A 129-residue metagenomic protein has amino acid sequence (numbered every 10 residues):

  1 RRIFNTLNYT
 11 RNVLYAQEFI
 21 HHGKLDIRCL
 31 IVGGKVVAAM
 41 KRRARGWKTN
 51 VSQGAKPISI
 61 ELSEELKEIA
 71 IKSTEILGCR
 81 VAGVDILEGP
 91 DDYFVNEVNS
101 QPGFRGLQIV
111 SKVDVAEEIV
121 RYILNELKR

Functional and structural regions predicted by a protein language model:
R1-K24, E64-E68, E126-R129: Active-site nucleotide/adenylate-binding loops and adjacent lid/helix of ATP-dependent enzymes
T6-L7, N12, H21, V32-G46: Catalytic core of tubulin tyrosine ligase-like
Y15, V37-A38, A82, F94-N96: Protein kinase-like catalytic core scaffold
Q17-E18, I27, C79-P90: A short glycine-rich, hydrophobically flanked beta-strand micro-motif that places a catalytic Asp/Glu for divalent metal
L25-I27, G34, D91-N96: Change "...and in nucleic-acid phosphodiester-cleaving endonucleases..." to "...and in nucleic-acid processing enzymes
R43, S52-E68, E88, V98: Internal nucleotide-binding/catalytic subdomain
E65-E68, K72-A82, D114-R129: Active-site "cap" helix and flanking loop/linker of ATP-utilizing ligase/carboxylase catalytic domains
E88-R129: C-terminal active-site "lid" helix and adjoining low-complexity regulatory extension at the edge of ATP-using catalytic
